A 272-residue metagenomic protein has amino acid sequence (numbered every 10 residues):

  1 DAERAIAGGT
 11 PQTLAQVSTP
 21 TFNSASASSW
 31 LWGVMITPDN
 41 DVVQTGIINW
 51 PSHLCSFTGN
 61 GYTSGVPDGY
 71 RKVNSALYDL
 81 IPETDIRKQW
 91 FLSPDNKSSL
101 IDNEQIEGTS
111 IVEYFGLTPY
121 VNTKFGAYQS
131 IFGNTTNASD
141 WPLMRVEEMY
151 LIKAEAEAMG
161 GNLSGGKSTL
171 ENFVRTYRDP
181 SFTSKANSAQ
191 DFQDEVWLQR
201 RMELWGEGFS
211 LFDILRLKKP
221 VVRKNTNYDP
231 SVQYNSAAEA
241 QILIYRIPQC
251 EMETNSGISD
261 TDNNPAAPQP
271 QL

Functional and structural regions predicted by a protein language model:
D1-I48, S64, D68, Y78-L272: Acidic/polar-rich alpha-helix caps and helix-coil junctions
H53-V73: Short, cationic low-complexity segments
